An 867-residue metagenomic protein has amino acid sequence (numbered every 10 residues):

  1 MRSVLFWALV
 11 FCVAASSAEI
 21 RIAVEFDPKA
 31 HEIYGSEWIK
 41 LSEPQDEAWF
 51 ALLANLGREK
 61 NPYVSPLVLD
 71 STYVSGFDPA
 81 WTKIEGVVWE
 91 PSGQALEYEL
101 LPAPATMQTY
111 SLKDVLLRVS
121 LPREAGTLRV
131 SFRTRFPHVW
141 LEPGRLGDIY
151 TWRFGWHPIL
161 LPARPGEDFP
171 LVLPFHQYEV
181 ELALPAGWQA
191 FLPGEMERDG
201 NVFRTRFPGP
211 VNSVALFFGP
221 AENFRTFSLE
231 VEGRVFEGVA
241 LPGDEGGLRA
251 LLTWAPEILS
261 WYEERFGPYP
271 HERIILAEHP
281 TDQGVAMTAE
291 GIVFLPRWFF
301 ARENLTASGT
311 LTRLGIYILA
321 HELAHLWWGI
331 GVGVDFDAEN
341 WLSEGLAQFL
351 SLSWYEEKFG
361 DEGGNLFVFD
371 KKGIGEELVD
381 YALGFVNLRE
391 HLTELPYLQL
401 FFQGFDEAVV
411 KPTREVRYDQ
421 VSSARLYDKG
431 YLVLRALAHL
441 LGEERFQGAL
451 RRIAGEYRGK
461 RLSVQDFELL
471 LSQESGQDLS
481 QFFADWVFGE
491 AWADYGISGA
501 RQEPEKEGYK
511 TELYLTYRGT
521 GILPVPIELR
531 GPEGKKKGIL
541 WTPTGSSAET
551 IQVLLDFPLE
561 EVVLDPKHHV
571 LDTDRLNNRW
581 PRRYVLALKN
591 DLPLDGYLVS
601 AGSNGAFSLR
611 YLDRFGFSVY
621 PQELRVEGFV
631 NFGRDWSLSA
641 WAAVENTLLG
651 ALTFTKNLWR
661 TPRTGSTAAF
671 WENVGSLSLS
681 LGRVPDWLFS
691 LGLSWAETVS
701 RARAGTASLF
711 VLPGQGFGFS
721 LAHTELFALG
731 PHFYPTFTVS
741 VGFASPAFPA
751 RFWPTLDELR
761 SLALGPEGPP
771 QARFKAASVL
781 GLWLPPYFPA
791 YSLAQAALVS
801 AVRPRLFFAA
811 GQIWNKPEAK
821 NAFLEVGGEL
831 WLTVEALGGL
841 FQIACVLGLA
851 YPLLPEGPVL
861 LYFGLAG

Functional and structural regions predicted by a protein language model:
A15-W38, E59, S480-Q481, D485: N-terminal, polar/Ser/Thr-rich
W49-L101, A183-G187, R530: Solvent-exposed beta-hairpin/edge-strand motifs
L52-A54, F132, V214-L216, G596-S600 (+11 more regions): Transmembrane beta-barrel strands of outer-membrane/channel proteins
S71-G86, L101-A103, Q108-L117, R129-N223: Extended, low-hydrophobicity, Ser/Thr/Pro/Gly-biased non-transmembrane segments
D244-L515, V562: Hydrophobic alpha-helical and helix-loop surface patches within well-folded domains that function as non-catalytic
L432-V433, F467, S603-Y611, Q622-G628 (+10 more regions): Hydrophobic, lipid-facing positions within transmembrane beta-strands of outer-membrane proteins
L479-S480, A493-P566: Beta-strand-rich binding/interaction modules
L688-F808, Q812-P817, L849, L854-G867: C-terminal outer-membrane beta-barrel translocator/porin domains of Gram-negative envelope proteins and their
